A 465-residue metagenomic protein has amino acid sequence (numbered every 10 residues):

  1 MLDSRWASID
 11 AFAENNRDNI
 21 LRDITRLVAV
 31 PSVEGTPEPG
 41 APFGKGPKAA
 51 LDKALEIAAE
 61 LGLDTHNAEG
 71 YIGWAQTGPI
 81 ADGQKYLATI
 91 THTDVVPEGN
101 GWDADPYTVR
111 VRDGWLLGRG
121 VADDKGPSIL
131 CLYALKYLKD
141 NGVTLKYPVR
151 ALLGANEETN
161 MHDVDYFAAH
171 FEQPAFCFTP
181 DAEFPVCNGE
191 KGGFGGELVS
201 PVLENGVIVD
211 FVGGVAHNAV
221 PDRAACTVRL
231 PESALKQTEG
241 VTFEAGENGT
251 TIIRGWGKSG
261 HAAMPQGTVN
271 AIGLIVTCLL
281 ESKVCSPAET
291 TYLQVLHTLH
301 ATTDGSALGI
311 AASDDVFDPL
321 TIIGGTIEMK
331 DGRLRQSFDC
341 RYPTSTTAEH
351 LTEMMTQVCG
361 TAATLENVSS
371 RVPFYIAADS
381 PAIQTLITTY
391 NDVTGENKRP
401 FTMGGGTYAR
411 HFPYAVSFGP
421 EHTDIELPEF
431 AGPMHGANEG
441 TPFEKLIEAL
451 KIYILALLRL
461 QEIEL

Functional and structural regions predicted by a protein language model:
L2-R119, V143-L145: Acidic/His- and Gly-rich active-site-bordering loop/insert found across diverse amide/peptide-bond hydrolases
F12, Y390, E396-I463: Zn-dependent metallopeptidase/amidohydrolase metal-coordination segment
G83-L153, F171-E172, A431-K445: Active-site metal-coordination/substrate-binding segment of hydrolases, especially metallo-dependent peptidases
T93-V95, V149-T159, P180-P185, V215 (+1 more regions): Acidic, glycine-rich active-site loops and adjacent beta-strand->loop/helix elements that engage anionic groups
V96-V111, F194, L198-V202, E244-G255 (+2 more regions): Acidic-glycine-rich active-site phosphate/pyrophosphate-binding loop
Y133-D140, V276-K283, L455-L458: Short glycine/serine- and small hydrophobic-enriched flexible loop segments
E158, V164-Y166, H170-P343: Midchain, well-structured core segments that form catalytic/ion-binding scaffolds
M329-G405: Substrate-recognition/cap regions that form aromatic- and gly/pro-loop-enriched pockets for small-molecule ligands
